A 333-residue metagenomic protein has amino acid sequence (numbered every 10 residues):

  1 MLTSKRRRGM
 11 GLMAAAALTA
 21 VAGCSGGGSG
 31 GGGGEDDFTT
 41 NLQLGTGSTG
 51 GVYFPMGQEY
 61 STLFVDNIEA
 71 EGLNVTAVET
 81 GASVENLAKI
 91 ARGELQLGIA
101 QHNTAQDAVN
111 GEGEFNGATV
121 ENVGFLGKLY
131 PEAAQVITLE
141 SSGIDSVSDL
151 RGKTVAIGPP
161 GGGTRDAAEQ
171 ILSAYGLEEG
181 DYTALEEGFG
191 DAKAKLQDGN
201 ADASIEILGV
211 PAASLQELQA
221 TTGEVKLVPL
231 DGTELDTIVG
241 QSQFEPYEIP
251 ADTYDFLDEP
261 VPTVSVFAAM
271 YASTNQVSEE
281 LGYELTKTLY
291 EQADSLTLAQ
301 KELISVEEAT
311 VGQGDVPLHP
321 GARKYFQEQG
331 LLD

Functional and structural regions predicted by a protein language model:
M1-M13: Bacterial N-terminal signal peptides that target proteins for export
A20-G23: C-terminal motif of bacterial Sec signal peptides marking the signal peptidase cleavage site
S25-G28: Bacterial signal peptide processing site
N41-N67, P131-D198, E308, G312 (+2 more regions): Bilobed "Venus flytrap"/periplasmic-binding protein-like clamshell domains and structurally analogous long
T62-L63, T76-G117, V136, G190-Q197 (+1 more regions): Pocket-flanking alpha-helical
H102-T104, G111-E114, S142, E179-Y271: Pocket-lining segment of extracytoplasmic ligand-binding domains
P131-I144, S242, V266-E280: A bilobed periplasmic-binding-protein/Venus flytrap-type ligand-binding module shared by bacterial periplasmic
E187, D191, L208-P229, E234-G240 (+1 more regions): An extracytoplasmic/periplasmic, membrane-proximal ligand-sensing/linker region
